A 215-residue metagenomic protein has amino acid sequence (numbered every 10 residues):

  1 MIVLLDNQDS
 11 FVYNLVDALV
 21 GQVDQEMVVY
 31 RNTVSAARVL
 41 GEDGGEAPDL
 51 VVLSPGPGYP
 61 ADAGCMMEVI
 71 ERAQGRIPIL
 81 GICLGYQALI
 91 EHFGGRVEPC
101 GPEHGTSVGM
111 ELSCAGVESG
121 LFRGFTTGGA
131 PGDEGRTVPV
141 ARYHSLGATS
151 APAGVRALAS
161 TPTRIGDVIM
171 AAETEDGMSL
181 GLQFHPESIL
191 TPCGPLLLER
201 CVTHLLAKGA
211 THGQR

Functional and structural regions predicted by a protein language model:
M1, P78-L80, R96, P139 (+2 more regions): Proline-centered loop/turn at the N-terminus of a beta-strand
M1-G75, L84, P192-C193, E199-R215: N-terminal beta1-alpha1 cap of cysteine-dependent amidohydrolase-like domains
Q25, L80-I82, H104-V108, R136-A141 (+1 more regions): A generic structural signal for short beta-strands and their flanking turns/coil linkers
P48-G120, G124: Cysteine-nucleophile active-site neighborhood
C83, H144, H185: Histidine-centered divalent metal-coordination motifs
E118, F122-D176: Catalytic beta-strand/loop cores that center a nucleophilic Ser/Cys/Thr and support acyl-enzyme chemistry
A151, T163-G213: A glycine-centered loop/beta-turn motif at secondary-structure junctions
